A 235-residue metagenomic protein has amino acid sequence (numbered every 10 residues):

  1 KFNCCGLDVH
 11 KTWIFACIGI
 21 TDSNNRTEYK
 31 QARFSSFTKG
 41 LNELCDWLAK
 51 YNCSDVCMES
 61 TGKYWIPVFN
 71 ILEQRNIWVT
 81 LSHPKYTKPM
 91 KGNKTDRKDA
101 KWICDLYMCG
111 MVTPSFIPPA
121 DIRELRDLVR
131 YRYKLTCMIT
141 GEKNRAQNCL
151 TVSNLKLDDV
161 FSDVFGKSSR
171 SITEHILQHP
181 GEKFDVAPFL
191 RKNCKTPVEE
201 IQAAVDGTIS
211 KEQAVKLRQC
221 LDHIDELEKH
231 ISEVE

Functional and structural regions predicted by a protein language model:
K1-E235: A detector of single, family-specific signature residues that are central to catalytic or substrate-handling motifs
